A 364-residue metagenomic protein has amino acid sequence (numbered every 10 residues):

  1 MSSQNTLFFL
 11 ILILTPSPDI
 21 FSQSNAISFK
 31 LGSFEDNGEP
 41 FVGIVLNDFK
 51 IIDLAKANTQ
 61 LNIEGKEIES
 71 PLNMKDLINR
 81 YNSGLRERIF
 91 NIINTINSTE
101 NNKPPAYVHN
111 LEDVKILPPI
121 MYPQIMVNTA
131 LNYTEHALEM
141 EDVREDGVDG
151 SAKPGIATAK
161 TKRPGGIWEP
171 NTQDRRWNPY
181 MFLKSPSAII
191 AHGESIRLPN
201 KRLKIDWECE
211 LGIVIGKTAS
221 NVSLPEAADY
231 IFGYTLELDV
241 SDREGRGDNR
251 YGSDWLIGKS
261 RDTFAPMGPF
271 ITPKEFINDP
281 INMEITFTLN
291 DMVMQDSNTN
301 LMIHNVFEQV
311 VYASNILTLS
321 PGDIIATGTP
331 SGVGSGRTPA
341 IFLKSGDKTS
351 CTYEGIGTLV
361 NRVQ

Functional and structural regions predicted by a protein language model:
M1-L7: Bacterial N-terminal signal peptides that target proteins for export
F8-P16: Bacterial N-terminal signal peptides
Q23-F41, V45-N58, P266-P269, S331-Q364: Charged, cofactor-coupling segments
N25-F34, E67-V293, R362: Active-site microenvironments in enzyme catalytic cores
P119, K204, T318, F342-L343: Residue-level "contact hotspot" at macromolecular interaction interfaces
N305-I341: A conserved acidic, glycine/proline-rich C-terminal tail/linker
